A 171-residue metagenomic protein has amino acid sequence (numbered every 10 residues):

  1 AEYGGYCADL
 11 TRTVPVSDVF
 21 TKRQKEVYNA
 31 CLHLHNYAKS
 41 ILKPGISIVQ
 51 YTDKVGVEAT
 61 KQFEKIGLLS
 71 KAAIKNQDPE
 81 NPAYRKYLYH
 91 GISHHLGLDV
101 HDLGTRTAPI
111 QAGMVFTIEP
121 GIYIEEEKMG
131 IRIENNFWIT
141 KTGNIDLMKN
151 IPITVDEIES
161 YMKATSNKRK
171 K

Functional and structural regions predicted by a protein language model:
A1-K171: Active-site neighborhoods and metal-handling regions in enzymes and metal-associated proteins
